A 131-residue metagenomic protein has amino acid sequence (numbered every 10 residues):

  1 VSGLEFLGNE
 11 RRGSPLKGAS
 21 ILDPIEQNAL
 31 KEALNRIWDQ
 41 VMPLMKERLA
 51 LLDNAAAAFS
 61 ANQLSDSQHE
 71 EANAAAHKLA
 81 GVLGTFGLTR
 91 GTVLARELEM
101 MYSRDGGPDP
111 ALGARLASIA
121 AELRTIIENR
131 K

Functional and structural regions predicted by a protein language model:
V1-E5, N9: C-terminal compact regulatory domains
G18-A29: Short, charge-rich amphipathic alpha-helices with coiled-coil/heptad character
Q27-A72, P110, A114-R130: Long, amphipathic alpha-helical coiled-coil segments characteristic of histidine-phosphotransfer scaffolds
L64-R104: Extended, amphipathic alpha-helices with heptad-repeat/coiled-coil or helix-bundle character that serve as
R96-P108, T125-K131: Hydrophobic transmembrane alpha-helix bundles
